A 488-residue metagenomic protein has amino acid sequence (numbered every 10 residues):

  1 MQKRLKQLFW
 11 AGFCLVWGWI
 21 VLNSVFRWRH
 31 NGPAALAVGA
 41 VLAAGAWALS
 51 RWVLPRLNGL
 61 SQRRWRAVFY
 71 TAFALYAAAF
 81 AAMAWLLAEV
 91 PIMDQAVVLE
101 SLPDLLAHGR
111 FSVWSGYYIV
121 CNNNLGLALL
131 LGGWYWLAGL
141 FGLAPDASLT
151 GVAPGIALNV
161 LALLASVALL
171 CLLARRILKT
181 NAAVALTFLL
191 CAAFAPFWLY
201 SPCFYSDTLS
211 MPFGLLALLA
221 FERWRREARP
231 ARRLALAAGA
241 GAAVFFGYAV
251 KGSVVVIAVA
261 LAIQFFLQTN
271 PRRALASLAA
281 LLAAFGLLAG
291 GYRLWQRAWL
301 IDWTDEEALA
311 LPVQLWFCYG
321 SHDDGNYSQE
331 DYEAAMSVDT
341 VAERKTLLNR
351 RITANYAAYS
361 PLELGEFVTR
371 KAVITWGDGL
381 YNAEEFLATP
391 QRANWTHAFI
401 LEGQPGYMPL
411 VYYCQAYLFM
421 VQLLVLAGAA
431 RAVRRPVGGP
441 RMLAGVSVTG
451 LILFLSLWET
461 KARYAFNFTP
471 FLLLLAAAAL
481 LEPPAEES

Functional and structural regions predicted by a protein language model:
M1-A82, S277-L282, P483: Start-transfer (signal-anchor) and selected internal transmembrane alpha helices of multi-pass inner/ER membrane
W17-I20, S24-V25, R29-G39, T150 (+4 more regions): Membrane-interface anchor segments at the N-terminal boundary of transmembrane helices in multi-pass membrane enzymes
A96-V120, G126, G325-E330: Extracytosolic helix-loop segments that constitute the early lumenal/periplasmic catalytic or substrate-binding loops
E100-P103, Y117-T150: Short hydrophobic/aromatic helix or loop-helix immediately within or flanking a transmembrane segment in polytopic
H108-S112, R297-A393: Membrane-proximal stem/loop segments at transmembrane-domain junctions that anchor or position
P154-L178, L216, L424-A430: Transmembrane-helix motifs of polytopic, lipid-linked glycan transferases
V167-A193, G439-M442: Transmembrane-helix signature of polytopic, membrane-embedded enzymes that assemble or transfer cell-envelope glycans
P196-S210: Short acidic/glycine- and proline-prone juxtamembrane loop motifs at membrane-interface regions of multi-pass membrane
